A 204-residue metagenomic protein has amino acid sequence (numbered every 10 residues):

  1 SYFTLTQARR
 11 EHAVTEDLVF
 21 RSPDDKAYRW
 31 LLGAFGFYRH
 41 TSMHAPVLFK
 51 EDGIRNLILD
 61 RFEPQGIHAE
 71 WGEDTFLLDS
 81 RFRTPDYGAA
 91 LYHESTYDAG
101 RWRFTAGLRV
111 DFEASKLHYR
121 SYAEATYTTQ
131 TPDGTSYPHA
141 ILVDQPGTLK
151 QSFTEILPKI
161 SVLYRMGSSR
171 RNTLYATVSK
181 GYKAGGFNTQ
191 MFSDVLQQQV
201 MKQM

Functional and structural regions predicted by a protein language model:
S1-Y92, Y97, L117-Y119, I141-D144: Replace "related TpsB outer-membrane translocases also match" with "some related outer-membrane beta-barrels such as
F20-P23, A27-R29, G33-F37, F82-M204: Structural signature of Gram-negative outer-membrane beta-barrels, strongest in the C-terminal barrel of TonB-dependent
